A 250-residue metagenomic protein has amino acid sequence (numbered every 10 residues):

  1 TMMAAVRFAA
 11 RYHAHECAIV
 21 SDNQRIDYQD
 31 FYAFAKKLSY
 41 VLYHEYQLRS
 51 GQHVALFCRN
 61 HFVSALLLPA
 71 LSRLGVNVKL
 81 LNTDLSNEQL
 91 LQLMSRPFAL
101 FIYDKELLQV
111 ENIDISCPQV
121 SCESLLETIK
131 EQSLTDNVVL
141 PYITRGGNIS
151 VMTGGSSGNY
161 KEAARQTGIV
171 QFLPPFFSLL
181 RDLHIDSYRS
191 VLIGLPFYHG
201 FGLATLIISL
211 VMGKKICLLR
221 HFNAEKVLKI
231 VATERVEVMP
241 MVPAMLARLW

Functional and structural regions predicted by a protein language model:
A4-Y28: AMP-dependent adenylate-forming
E16, Q29-A55, L85-N87, L91: ANL superfamily AMP-binding
Q24, V41-D84: Conserved AMP-binding/adenylate-forming
A33-L38, N148, E162-D186, A247: Conserved structural elements of the adenylate-forming
C58-L68, D84-L85, G194-V211: Conserved coil-to-alpha-helix start sites within the AMP-binding
K105-V110, V236-W250: Adenylate-forming
E106-S150, N159, G168-L173: ANL superfamily adenylate-forming
L173-S190, Y198-P240: Conserved AMP-binding/adenylation subdomain of ANL enzymes
